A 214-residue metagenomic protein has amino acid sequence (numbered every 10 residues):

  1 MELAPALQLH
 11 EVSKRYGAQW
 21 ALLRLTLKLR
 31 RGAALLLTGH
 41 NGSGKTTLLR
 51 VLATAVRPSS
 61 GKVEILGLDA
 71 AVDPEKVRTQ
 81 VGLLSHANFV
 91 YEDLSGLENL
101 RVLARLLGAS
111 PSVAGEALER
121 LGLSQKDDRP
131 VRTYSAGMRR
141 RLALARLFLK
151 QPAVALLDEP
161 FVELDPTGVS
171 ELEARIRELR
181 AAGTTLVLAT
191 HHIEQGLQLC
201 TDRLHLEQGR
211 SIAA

Functional and structural regions predicted by a protein language model:
T38-H40: The feature captures the beta-strand-to-loop junction immediately N-terminal to the Walker
A53: Helix-to-loop junction immediately C-terminal to a conserved catalytic motif
G61-D69, K76-V77: Conserved ABC transporter NBD signature motif
R101, R105, P111-K126: Conserved ABC ATPase "signature" region
A155-E159: Catalytic Walker B motif of ABC-type/P-loop ATPase nucleotide-binding domains
